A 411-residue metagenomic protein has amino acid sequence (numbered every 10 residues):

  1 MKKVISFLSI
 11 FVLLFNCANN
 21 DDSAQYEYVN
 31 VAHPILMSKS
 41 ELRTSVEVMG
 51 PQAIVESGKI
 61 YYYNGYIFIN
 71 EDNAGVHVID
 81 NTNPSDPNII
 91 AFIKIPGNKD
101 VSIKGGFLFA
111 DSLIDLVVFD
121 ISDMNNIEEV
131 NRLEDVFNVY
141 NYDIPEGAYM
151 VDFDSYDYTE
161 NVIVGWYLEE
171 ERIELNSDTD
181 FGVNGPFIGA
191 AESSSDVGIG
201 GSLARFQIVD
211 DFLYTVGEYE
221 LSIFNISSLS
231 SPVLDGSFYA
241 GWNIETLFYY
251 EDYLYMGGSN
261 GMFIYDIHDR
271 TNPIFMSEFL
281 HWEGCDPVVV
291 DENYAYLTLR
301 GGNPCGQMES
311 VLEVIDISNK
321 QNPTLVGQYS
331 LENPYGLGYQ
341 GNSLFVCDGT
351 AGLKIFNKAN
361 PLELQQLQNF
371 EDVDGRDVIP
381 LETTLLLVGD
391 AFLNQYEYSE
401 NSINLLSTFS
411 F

Functional and structural regions predicted by a protein language model:
K2-L8: Sec-dependent signal peptide recognition, specifically the positively charged N-region followed immediately by
F11: Mid-sequence acidic-hydrophobic segments that form the walls of catalytic/ligand-binding cavities or oligomerization
L14-N16: C-terminal motif of bacterial Sec signal peptides marking the signal peptidase cleavage site
A18-F411: Feature marking well-ordered beta-strand scaffolds used for ligand recognition
